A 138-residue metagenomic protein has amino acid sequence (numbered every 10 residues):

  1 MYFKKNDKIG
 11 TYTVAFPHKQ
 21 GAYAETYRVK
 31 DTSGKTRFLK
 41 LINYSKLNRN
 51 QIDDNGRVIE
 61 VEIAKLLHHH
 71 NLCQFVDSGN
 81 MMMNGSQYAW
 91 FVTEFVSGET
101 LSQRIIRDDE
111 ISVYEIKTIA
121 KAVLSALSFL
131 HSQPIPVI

Functional and structural regions predicted by a protein language model:
A15-G21, T26: Protein kinase glycine-rich loop
T32-D54: ATP-binding glycine-rich loop module of kinase domains
N48-L66: AlphaC helix of the eukaryotic protein kinase fold
D77-N80: A short, aromatic-enriched beta-strand patch in the conserved N-lobe beta-sheet of the protein kinase catalytic domain
N84-T100: Conserved short submotifs of the Hanks-type protein kinase catalytic core that shape the nucleotide-binding pocket
L101-I111: AlphaC helix of the protein kinase catalytic domain
I119-A120: Activation segment signature within eukaryotic-like protein kinase domains
S125-V137: Protein kinase catalytic-loop region centered on the HRD/HxD motif
